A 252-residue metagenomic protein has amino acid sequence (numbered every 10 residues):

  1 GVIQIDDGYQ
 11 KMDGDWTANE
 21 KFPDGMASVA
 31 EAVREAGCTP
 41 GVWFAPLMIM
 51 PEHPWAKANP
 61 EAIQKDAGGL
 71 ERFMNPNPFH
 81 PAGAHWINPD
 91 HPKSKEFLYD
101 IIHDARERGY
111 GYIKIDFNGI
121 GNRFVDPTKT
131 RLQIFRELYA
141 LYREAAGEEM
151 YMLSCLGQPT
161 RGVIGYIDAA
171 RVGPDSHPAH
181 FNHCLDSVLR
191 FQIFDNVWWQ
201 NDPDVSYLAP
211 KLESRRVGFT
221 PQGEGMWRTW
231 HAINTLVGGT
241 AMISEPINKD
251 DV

Functional and structural regions predicted by a protein language model:
G1, D6-D7, N19, R34 (+13 more regions): Residue-level signal for functionally critical sites in structured catalytic/ligand-binding pockets
G1-H103, Y112-K129: Aromatic-lined carbohydrate-binding/catalytic grooves of carbohydrate-active enzymes
M26-V33, C38, R131-M150: Alpha-helix-loop-beta-strand connector modules within alpha/beta enzyme cores
P51, W55-E96, D100, E137-D251: Glycan-recognition surfaces
R106-E107: Non-catalytic positions within long, well-ordered alpha-helices that form the structural scaffold/packing of enzyme
V125-I134, Y166-I167: Short glycine/threonine-rich loop-to-helix capping motif typified by GTGT followed within a few residues by an Asp-Pro
P127-R131, I247-V252: Composition- and surface-driven signal marking solvent-exposed, interaction-prone regions in large proteins
